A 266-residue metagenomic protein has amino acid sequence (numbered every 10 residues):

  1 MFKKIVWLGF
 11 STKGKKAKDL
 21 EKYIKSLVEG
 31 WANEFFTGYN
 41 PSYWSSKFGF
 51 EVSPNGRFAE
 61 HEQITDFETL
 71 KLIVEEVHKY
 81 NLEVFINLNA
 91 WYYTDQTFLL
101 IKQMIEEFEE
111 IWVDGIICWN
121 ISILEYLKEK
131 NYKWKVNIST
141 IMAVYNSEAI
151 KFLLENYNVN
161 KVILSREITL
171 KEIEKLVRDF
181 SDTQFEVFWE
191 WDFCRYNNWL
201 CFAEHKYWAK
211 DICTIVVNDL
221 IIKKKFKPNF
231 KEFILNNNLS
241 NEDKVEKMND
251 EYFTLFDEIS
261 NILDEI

Functional and structural regions predicted by a protein language model:
M1-A143, I163, T169-I266: Active-site pocket-lining/capping segments in soluble small-molecule metabolic enzymes
S147-E148: Conserved nucleotide-cofactor-binding alpha/beta core module
N158-V159: As written
